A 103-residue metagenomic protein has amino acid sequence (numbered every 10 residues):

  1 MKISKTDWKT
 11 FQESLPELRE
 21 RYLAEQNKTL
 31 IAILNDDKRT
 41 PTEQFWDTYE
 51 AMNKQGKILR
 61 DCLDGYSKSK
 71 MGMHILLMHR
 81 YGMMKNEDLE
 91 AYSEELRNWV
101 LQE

Functional and structural regions predicted by a protein language model:
M1-E103: Acidic, Ser/Pro/Thr-rich low-complexity regulatory regions and the short amphipathic helical interaction modules they
